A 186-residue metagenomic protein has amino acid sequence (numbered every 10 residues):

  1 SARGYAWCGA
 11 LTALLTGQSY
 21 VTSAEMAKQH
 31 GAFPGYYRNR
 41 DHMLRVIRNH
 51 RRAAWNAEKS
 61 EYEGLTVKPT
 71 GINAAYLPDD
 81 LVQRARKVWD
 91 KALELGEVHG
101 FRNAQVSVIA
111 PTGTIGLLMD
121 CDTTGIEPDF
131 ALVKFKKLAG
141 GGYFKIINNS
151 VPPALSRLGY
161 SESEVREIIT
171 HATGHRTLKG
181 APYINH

Functional and structural regions predicted by a protein language model:
S1-H186: Long, C-terminal-biased catalytic regions of enzyme "large/alpha" subunits
